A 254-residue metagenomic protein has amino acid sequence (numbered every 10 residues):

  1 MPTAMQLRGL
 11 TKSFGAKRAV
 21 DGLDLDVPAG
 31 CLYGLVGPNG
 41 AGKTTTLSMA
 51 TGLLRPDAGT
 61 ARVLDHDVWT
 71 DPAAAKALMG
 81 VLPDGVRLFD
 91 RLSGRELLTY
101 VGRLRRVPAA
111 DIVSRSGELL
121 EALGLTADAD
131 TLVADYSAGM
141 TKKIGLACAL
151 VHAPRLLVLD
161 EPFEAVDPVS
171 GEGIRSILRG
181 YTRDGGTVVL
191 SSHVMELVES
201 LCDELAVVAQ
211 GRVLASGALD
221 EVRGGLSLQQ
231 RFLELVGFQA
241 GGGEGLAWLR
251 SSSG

Functional and structural regions predicted by a protein language model:
T99, R103, A110-D128: Conserved ABC ATPase "signature" region
A153: Conserved catalytic motifs of ABC-family nucleotide-binding domains
L157-E161: Catalytic Walker B motif of ABC-type/P-loop ATPase nucleotide-binding domains
G171-D184: Helical segment within the ABC ATPase nucleotide-binding domain
V198-S200: A short, surface-exposed alpha-helical micro-motif characterized by mixed small hydrophobic and charged/polar residues
S216-G217: ABC ATPase "signature
